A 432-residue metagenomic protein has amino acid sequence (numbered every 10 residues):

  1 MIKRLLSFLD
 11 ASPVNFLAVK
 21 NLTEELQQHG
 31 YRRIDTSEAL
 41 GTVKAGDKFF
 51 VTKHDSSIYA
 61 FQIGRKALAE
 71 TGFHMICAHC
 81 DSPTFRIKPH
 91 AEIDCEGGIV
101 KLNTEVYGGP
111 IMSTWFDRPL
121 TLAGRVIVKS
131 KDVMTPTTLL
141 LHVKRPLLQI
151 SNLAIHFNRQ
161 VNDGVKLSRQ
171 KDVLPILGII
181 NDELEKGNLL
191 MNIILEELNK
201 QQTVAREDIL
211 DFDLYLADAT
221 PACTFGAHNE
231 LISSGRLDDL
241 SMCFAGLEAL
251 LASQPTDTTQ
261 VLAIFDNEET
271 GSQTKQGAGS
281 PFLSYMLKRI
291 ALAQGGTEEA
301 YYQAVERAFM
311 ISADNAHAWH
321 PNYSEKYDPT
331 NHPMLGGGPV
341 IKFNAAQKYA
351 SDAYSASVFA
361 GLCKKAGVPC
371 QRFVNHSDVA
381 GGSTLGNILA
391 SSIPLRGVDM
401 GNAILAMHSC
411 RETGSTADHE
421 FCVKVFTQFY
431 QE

Functional and structural regions predicted by a protein language model:
M1-E432: N-terminal hydrophobic/helix-forming segments and targeting peptides
